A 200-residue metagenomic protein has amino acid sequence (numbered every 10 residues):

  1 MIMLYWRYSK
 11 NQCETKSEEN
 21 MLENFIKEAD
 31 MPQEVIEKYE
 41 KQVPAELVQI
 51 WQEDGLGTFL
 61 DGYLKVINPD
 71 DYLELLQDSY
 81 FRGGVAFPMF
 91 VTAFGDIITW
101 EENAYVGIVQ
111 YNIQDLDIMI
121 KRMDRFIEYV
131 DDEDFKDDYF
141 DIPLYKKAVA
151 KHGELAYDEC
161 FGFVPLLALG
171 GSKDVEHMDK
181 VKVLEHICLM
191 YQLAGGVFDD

Functional and structural regions predicted by a protein language model:
I2-I108, F161-D200: A surface-exposed partner-binding patch
K27, P32, N112-D115, D141 (+2 more regions): Serine/threonine-rich low-complexity intrinsically disordered regions
N68-Y72, Q110, I127, L144-K147: Short, surface-exposed, charged/polar-biased interaction segments
V109-D141: Compact, glycine/acidic-enriched structural inserts
E128-K182: An amphipathic alpha-helical core segment
